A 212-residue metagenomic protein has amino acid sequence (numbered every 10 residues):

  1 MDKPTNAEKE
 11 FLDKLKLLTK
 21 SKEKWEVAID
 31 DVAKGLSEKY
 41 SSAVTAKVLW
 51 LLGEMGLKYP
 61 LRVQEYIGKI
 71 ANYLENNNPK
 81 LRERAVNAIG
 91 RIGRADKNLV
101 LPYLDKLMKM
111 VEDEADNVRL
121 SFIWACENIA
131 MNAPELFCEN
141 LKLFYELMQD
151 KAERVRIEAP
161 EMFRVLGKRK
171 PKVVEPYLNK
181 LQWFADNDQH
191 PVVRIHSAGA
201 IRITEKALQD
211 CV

Functional and structural regions predicted by a protein language model:
M1-Y59, A198, R202: N-terminal alpha-helical scaffold/docking segments in eukaryotic complex subunits
T5, E38-A43, P79-K80, D116-N117 (+2 more regions): Alpha-helix N-cap/helix-start positions at coil->helix boundaries
K16, G53, G90-R91, E127-N128 (+2 more regions): Structural signature of alpha-helical solenoid repeat scaffolds
E23-L36, P60-Y73, K97-M110, P134-E146 (+2 more regions): Amphipathic alpha-helical scaffolding segments comprising HEAT/armadillo-like alpha-solenoid repeats
S37-E38, G53-L57, E75, G93-R94 (+5 more regions): Alpha-solenoid HEAT/Armadillo repeat architecture
W50-L51, N87-G90, W124-A125, E161-M162 (+2 more regions): Residue-level signature of alpha-solenoid helical repeat scaffolds
A71, E75-M131: A generic tandem-repeat structural signature
H190-E205: Leucine-rich solenoid repeat scaffolds
